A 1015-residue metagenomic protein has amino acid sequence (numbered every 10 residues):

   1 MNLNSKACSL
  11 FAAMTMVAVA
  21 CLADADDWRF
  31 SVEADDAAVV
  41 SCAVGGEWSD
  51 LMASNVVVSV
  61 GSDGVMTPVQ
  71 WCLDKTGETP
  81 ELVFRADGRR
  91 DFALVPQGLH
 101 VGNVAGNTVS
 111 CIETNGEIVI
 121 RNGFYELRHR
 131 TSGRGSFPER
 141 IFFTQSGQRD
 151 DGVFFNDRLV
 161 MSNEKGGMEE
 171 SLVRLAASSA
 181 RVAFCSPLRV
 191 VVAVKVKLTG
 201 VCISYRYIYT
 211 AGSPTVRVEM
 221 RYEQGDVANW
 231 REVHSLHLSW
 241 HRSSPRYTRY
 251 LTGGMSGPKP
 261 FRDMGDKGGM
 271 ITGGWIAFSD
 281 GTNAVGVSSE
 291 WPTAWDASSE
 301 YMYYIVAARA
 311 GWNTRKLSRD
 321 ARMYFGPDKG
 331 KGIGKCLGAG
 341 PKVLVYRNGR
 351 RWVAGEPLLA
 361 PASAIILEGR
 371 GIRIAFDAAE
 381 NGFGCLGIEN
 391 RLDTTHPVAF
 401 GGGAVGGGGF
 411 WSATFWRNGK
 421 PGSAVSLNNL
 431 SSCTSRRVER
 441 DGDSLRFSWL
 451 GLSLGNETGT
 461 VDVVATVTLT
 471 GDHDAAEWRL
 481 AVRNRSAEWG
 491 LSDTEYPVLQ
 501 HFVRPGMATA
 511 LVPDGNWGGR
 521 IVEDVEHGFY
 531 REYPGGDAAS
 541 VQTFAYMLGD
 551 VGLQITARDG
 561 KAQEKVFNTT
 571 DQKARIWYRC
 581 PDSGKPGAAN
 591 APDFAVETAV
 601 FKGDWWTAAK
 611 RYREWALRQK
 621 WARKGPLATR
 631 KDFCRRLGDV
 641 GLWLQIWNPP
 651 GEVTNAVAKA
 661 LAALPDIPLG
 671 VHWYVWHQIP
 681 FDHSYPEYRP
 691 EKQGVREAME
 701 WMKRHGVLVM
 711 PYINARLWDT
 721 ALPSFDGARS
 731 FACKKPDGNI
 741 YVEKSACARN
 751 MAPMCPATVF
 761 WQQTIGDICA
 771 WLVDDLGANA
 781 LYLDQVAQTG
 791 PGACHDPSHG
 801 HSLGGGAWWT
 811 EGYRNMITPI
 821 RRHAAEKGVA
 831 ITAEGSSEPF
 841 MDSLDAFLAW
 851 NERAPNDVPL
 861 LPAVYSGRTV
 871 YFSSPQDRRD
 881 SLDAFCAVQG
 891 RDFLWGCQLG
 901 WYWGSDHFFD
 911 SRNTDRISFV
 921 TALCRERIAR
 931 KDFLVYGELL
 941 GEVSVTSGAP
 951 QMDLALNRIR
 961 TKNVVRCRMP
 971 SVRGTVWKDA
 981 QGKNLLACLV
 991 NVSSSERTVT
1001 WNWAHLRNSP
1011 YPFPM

Functional and structural regions predicted by a protein language model:
D24-I118, G123, R130-S132, G286 (+5 more regions): Alpha-mannosidase-like glycoside hydrolase catalytic domains involved in N-glycan trimming, generalizing to other
S31-S54, E232-W240, G490-H501, V992-Y1011: Surface-exposed beta-strand/loop patches in extracellular or lumenal glycoproteins
G116-E126, R130-V343, N348-R350, A379 (+2 more regions): Beta-strand/loop-rich accessory regions of lumenal/periplasmic or secreted enzymes, predominantly carbohydrate-active
A294-E356, G451-S453, E488-Y496, G518-G519 (+4 more regions): Conserved structural scaffold segments of CAZyme catalytic domains across common CAZy folds
R579, A589-A595, W809-P1014: Active-site-proximal substrate-binding groove within the catalytic cores of carbohydrate-active enzymes
G670-Q693, S724-T758, T789-R814: Aromatic- and acidic-residue-enriched carbohydrate-binding clefts of CAZyme catalytic domains
Q693-W701, L708-L776, R853-R868: Active-site-adjacent "subsite" loops/lids of carbohydrate-active enzymes
P753-L844: Active-site neighborhood of glycoside hydrolase catalytic domains
